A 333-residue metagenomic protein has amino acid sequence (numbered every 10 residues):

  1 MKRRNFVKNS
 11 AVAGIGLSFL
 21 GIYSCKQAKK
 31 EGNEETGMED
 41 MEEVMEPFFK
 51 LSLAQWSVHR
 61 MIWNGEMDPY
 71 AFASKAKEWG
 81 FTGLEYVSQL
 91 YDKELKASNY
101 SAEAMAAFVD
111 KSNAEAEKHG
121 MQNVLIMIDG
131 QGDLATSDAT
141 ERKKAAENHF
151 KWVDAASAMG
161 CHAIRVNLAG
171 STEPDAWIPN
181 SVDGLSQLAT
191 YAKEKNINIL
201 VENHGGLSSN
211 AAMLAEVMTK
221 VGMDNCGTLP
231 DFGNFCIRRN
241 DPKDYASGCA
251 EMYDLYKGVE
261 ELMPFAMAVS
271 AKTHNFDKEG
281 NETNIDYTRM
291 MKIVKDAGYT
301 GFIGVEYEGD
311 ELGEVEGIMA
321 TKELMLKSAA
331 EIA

Functional and structural regions predicted by a protein language model:
M1-N5, L17-E34: N-terminal twin-arginine translocation
K8-F19, E35-E43, V109-P230, C236-I237 (+1 more regions): Active-site acidic/histidine proton-transfer and metal-coordination neighborhood in alpha/beta enzyme cores
F19, F48, E66, G83 (+1 more regions): Acidic/histidine-rich catalytic cores of soluble enzymes
V44-G65: Boundary/entry segment of secreted carbohydrate-active catalytic domains
F49-Q55, L84-Y86, N123-I128, I164-V166 (+4 more regions): Hydrophobic faces of well-ordered beta-strands that scaffold small-molecule active sites in alpha/beta enzyme cores
W63-A76, K143-D154, E251-V259, Y287: Short, acidic/polar
Y70-Q89, G160: Catalytic domains of carbohydrate-active enzymes, especially glycoside hydrolases
E85-S112, A169-T172: Glycine-rich, proline-tolerant flexible connector loops at the mouths of alpha/beta enzymes
